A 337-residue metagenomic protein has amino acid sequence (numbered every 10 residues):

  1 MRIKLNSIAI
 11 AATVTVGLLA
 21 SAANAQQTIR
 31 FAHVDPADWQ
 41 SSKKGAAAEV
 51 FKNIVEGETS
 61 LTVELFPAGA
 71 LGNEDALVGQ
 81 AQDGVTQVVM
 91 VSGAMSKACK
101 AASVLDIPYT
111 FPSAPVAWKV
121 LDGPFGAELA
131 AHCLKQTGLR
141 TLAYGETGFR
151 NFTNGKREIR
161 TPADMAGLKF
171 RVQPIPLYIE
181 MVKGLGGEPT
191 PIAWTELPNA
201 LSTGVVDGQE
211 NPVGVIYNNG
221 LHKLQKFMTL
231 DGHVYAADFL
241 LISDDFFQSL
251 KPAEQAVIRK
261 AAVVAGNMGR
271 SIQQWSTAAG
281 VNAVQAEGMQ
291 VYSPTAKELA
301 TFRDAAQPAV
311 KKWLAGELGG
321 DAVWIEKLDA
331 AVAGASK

Functional and structural regions predicted by a protein language model:
M1-I10: Bacterial N-terminal signal peptides that target proteins for export
I10, Q26-V116, F125, L134-K337: N-terminal secretory/targeting leader peptides
I10-L18: Hydrophobic helical h-region of N-terminal Sec-dependent signal peptides in bacterial secretory/periplasmic proteins
L18-A25: Sec/Tat signal peptide C-region and signal peptidase I cleavage site
